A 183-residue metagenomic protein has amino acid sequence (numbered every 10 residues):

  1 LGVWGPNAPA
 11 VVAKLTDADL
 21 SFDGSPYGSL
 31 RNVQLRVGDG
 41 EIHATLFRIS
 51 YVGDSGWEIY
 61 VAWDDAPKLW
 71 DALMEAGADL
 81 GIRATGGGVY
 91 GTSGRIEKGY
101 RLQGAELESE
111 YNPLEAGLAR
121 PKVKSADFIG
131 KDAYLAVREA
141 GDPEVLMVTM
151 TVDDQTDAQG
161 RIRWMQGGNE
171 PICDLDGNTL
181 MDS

Functional and structural regions predicted by a protein language model:
L1-S183: Conserved, structured C-terminal
